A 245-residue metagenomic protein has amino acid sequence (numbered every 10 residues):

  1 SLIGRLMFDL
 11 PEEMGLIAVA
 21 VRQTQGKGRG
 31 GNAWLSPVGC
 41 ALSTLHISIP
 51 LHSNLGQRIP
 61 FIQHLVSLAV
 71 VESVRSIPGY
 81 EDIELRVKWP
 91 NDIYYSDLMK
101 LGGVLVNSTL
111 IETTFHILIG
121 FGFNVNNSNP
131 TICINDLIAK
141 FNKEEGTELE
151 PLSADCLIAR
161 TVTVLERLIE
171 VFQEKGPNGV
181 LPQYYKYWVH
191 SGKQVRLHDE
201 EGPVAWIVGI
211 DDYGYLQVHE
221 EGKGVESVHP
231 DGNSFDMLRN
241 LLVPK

Functional and structural regions predicted by a protein language model:
S1-Y80, G146-L149, L241-K245: N-terminal lobe of the biotin/lipoate ligase/transferase fold
V19-R22, T44-H46, K88, L105-N107 (+1 more regions): Short beta-strand segments
V66-T113, F121-G122: Acidic (Asp/Glu) carboxylate-rich active-site/surface patches
E112-E145: Short, acidic (Asp/Glu-rich) active-site segment that either coordinates a divalent metal cofactor
S128, I210-Y215: Short, conserved beta-turn/loop elements at beta-strand boundaries and strand-helix junctions
E145-G202, V208, L238-K245: Conserved, helical-rich catalytic subdomain that frames metal- and/or nucleotide-binding sites in enzyme alpha/beta
L216-E220: SH3/SH3-like beta-barrel fold
E221-K245: Structured surface patches comprising rigid loops and adjacent beta-strands/short helices at the edges of well-ordered
